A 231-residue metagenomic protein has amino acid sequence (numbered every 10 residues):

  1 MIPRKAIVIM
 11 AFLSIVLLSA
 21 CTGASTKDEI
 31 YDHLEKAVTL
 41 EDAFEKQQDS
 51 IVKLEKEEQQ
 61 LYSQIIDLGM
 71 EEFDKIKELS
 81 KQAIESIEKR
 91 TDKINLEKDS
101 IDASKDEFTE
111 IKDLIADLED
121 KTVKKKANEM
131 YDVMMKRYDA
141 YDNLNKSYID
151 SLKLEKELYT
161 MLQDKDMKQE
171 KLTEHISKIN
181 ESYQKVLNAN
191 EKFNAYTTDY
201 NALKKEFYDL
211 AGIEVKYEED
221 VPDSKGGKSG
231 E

Functional and structural regions predicted by a protein language model:
M1-V8: Bacterial N-terminal signal peptides that target proteins for export
V16-A20: C-terminal motif of bacterial Sec signal peptides marking the signal peptidase cleavage site
T22-D99: Immediate post-signal-peptide N-terminus of mature secreted/exported proteins
D42, D49, K53-K56, E85 (+7 more regions): Extended, heptad-repeat alpha-helical coiled-coil/oligomerization scaffolds
K98-S182, V186, E191, E206-Y217 (+1 more regions): Extended amphipathic alpha-helical interaction segments
G227-E231: Short, solvent-exposed mixed-charge patches
